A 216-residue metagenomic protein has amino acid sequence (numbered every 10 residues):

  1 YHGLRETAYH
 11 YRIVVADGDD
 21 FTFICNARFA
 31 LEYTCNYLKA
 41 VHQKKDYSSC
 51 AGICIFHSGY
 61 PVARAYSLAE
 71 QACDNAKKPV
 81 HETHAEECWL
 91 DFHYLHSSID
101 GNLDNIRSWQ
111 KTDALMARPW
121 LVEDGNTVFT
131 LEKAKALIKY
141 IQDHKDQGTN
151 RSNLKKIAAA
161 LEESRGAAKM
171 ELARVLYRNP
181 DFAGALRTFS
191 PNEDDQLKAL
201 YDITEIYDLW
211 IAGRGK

Functional and structural regions predicted by a protein language model:
Y1-K216: Charged, helix-rich terminal subdomains or tails
